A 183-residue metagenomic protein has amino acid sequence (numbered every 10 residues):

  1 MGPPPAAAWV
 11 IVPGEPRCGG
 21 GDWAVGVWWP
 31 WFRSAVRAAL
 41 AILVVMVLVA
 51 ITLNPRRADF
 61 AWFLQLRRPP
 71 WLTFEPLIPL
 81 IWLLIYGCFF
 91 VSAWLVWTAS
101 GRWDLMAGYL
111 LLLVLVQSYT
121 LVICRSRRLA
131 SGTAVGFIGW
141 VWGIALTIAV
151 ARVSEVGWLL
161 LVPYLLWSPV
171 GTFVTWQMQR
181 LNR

Functional and structural regions predicted by a protein language model:
A24-R37, V91-D104, T147-G157: Helix-coil boundary and interhelical linker segments in multi-pass alpha-helical membrane proteins
G26-N54: N-terminal signal-anchor transmembrane alpha helix
R57-F74, M178-L181: Cytosolic, membrane-interface loops and tails of multi-pass inner-membrane proteins
P70-G87: Interfacial helix-start motif at the membrane-water boundary
W82-W94, L112-L115, I138-W142: Core segments of transmembrane alpha-helices that mediate helix-helix packing or line hydrophobic substrate/ligand
S100-L110, T133: Structural signature of hydrophobic alpha-helical transmembrane segments
L121-A130, I144-L160: Membrane-helix boundary connector in multi-pass membrane proteins
A149-R183: Terminal transmembrane helical module of multi-pass membrane proteins
